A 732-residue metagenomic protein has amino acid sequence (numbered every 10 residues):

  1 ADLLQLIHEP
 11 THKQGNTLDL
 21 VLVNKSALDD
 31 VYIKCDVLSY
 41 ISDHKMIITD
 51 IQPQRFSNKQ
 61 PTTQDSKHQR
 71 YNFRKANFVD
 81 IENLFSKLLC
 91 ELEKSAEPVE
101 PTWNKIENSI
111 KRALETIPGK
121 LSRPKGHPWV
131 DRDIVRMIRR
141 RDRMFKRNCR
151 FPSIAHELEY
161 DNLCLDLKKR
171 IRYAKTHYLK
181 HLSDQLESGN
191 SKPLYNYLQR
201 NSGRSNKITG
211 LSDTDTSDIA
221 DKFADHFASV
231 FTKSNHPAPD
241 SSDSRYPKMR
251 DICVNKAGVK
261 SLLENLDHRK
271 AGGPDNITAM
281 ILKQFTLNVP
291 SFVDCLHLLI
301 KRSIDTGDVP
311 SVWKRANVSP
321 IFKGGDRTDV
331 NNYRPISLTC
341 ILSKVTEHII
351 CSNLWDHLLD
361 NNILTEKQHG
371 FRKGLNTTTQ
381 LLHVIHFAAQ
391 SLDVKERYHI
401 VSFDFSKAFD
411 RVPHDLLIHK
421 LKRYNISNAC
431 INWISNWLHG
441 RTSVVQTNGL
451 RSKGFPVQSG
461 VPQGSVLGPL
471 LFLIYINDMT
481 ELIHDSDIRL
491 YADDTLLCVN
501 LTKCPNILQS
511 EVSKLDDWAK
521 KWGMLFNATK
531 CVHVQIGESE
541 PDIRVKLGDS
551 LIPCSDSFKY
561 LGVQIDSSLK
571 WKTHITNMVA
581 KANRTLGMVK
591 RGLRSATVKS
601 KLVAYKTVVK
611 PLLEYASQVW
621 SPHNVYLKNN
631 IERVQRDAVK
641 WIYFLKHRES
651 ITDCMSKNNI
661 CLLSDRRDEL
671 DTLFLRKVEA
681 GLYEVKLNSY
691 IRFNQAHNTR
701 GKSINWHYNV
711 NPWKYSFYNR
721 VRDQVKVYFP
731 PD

Functional and structural regions predicted by a protein language model:
A1-Y71, A76: Metal-dependent phosphoester-hydrolase catalytic domains
P10-A27, V31-K34, M249, C504 (+2 more regions): Short, conserved micro-motifs composed of acidic
H44, G273, R315-V318, R334 (+10 more regions): Catalytic palm active-site di-aspartate
D50, F56, R140, S191-N331 (+7 more regions): Surface-exposed loop/turn segments and immediately adjacent short secondary-structure elements within folded domains
Q54-S212, M588, L593, V603-T607 (+3 more regions): Arg/Lys-enriched, amphipathic patches
L88-S122, F227, F285-N317, A528: Amphipathic alpha-helical blocks
L121-P124, V130-R132, L179-H181, Y491-A492 (+2 more regions): Non-catalytic, peripheral interaction segments enriched in hydrophobic/basic residues
F227, R245, M249, C253-P462 (+1 more regions): Conserved pre-catalytic core of RNA-dependent polymerases
